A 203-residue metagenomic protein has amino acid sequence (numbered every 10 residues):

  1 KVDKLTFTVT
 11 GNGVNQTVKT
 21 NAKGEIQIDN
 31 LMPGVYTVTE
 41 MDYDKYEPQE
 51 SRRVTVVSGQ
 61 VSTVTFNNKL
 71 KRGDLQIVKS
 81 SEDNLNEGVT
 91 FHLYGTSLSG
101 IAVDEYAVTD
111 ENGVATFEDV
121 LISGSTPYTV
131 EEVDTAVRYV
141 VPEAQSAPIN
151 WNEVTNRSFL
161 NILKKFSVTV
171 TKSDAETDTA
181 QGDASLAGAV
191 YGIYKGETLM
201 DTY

Functional and structural regions predicted by a protein language model:
K1-Y203: Solvent-exposed loop/turn and edge beta-strand elements of beta-rich ligand-binding domains
